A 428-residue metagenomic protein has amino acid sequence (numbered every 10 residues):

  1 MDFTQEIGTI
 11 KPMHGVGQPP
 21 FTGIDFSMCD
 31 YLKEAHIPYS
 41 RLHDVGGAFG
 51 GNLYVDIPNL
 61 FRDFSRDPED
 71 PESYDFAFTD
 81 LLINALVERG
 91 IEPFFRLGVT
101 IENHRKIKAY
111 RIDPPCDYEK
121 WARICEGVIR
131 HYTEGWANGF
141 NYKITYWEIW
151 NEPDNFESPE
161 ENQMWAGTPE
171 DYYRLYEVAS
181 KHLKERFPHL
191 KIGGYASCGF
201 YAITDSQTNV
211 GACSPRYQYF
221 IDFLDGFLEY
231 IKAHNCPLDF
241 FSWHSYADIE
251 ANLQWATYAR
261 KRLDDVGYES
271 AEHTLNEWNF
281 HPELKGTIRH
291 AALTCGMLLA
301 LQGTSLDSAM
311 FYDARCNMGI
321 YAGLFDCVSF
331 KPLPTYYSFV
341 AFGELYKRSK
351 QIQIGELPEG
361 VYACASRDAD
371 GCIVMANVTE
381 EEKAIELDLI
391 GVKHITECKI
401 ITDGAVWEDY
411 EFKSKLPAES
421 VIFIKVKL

Functional and structural regions predicted by a protein language model:
M1-I37: Mature N-terminal, pre-catalytic/accessory segment of carbohydrate-active enzymes
P20-L32, Q218-K232, R289-L298: Short, acidic/polar
A35-L238, S242-A251: Substrate-binding cleft and catalytic face of glycoside hydrolase catalytic domains, especially the flexible beta-alpha
C236-L284, D307: Glycoside hydrolase catalytic-domain groove-lining segments
N276-Y362: Aromatic/acidic polysaccharide-binding cleft in carbohydrate-active enzymes
L357-K393, E419: Carbohydrate-binding surface patches
I390-G404: Solvent-exposed beta-hairpin/edge-strand motifs
E408-L428: C-terminal beta-strand-rich structural cap/linker in extracellular carbohydrate-active enzymes
